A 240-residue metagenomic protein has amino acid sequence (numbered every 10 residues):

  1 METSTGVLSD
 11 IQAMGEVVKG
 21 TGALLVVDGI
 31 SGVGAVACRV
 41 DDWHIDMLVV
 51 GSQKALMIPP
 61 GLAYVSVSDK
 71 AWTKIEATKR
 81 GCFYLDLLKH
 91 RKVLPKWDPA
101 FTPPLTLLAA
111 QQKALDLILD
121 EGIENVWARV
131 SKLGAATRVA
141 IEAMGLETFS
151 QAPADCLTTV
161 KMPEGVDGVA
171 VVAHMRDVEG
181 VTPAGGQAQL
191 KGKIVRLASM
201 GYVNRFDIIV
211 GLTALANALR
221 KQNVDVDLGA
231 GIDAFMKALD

Functional and structural regions predicted by a protein language model:
M1-G34, M47: Active-site phosphate-binding strand-loop segment of PLP-dependent enzymes
D41-Q53: Conserved active-site segment immediately N-terminal to the catalytic lysine that forms the internal aldimine
Q53-V139, A143, D240: Active-site C-terminal subdomain of aminotransferase-like
G145-T148, V181-G186: A short linear hydrophobic-aromatic micro-motif
E147-V178: Conserved PLP-binding catalytic core of the aspartate aminotransferase-like
D177-P183, N217-L219: A common structural junction motif
Q189, K193-D240: PLP-dependent enzyme catalytic core of the Aspartate aminotransferase-like
